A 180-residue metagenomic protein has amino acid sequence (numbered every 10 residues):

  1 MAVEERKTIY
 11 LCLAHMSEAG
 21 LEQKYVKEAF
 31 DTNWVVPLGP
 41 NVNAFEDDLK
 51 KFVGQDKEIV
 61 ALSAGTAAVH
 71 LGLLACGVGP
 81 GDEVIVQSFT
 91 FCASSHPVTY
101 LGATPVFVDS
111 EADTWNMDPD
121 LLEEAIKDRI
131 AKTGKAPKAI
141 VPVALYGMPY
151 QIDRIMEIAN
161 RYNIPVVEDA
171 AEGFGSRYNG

Functional and structural regions predicted by a protein language model:
M1-A75, G79, P142, D153 (+1 more regions): Conserved PLP-binding active-site segment in aminotransferase class I/II-type PLP enzymes
M16, S110, L145: Hydrophobic pocket-lining residues within nucleotide cofactor-binding pockets
V26, L49, A68, V84 (+5 more regions): Generic structural signal for small/hydrophobic residues in well-ordered secondary structure, especially within
E58, G77, E83, T104 (+2 more regions): Structural signature of beta-strand start/N-cap positions in the alpha/beta core of ABC transporter nucleotide-binding
I59, A68, G72, S94-P97 (+3 more regions): Small-residue (primarily alanine) positions within well-ordered alpha-helices, especially packing/interaction faces
A64, F89, L145: Flexible loop residues that form catalytic and substrate-binding hotspots at small-molecule/glycan-binding clefts
G72-E124: Conserved PLP-anchoring active-site segment centered on the Schiff-base-forming lysine
D113-G180: Active-site phosphate-binding strand-loop segment of PLP-dependent enzymes
